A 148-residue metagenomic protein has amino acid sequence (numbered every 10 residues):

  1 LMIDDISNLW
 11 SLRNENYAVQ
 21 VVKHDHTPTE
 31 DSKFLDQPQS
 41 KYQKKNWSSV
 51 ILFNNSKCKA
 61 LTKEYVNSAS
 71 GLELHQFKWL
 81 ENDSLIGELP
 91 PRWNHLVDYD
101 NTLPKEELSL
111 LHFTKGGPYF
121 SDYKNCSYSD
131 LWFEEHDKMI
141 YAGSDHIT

Functional and structural regions predicted by a protein language model:
L1-T29, L52-K59: GT-A fold catalytic core of metal-dependent nucleotide-sugar glycosyltransferases, centered on the diacidic
P28-F34, S121: Short, charged, surface-exposed secondary-structure boundary motifs
L35-S40: Short, P/G- and charge-enriched loop/turn segments at secondary-structure junctions
Y42-K45: A short catalytic or substrate-binding loop motif that flags glycine-/basic-rich loops and adjacent residues that bind
W47-T148: A glycosyltransferase accessory/donor-loop signature
